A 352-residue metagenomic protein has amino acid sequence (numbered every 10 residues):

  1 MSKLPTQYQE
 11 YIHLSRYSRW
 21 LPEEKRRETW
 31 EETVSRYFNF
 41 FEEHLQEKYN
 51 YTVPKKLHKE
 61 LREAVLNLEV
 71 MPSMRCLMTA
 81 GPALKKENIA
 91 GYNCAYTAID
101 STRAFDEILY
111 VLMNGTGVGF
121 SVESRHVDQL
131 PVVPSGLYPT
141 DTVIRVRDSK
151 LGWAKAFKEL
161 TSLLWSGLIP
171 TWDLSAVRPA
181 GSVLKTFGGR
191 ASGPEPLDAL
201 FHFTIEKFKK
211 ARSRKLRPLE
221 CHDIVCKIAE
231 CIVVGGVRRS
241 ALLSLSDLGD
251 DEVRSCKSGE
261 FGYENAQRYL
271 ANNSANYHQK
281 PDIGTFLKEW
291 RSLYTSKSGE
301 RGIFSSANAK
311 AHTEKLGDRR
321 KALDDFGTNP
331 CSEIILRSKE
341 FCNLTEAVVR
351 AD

Functional and structural regions predicted by a protein language model:
M1-D352: Extended catalytic cores of very large enzyme megasubunits
